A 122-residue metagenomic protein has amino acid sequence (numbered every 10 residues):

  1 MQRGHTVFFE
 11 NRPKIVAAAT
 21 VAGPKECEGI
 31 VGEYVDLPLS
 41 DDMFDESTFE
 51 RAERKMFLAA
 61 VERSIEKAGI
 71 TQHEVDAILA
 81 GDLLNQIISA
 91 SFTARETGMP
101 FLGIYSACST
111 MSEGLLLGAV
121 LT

Functional and structural regions predicted by a protein language model:
M1-L102: Conserved "HGTGT" condensation-loop signature of ketosynthase/thiolase-family condensing enzymes that catalyze
Y105-T122: Active-site-proximal alpha-helical scaffold in enzymes
